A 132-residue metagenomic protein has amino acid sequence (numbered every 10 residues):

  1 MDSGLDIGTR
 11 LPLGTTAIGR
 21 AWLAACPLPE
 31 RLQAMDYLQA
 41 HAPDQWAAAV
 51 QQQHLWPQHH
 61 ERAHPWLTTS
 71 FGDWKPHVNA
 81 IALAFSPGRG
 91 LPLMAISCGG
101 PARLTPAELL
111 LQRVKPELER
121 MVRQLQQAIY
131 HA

Functional and structural regions predicted by a protein language model:
M1-L38: Amphipathic alpha-helical effector-binding/dimerization core of metabolite-sensing transcriptional regulators
D6, A17, H64, S97-C98: Short glycine/serine/threonine-biased micro-segments
G14, I81, G99: Residues in well-ordered beta-strands of folded domains
A21, E30-A34, H54, Q58 (+2 more regions): Non-catalytic alpha-helical scaffold/packing segments enriched in small hydrophobic residues
M35-L83, A128: Short, basic/aromatic recognition patches
P76-H77, P92-A132: Juxtadomain coupling helices with adjacent low-complexity linkers
A84-G88: Sensor-regulatory modules in signal-transduction proteins
